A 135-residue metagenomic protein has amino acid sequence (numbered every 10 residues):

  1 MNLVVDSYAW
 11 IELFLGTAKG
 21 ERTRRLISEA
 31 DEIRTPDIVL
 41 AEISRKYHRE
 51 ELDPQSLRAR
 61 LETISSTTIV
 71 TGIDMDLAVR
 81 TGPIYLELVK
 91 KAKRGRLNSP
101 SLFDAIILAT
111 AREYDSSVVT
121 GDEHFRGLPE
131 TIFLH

Functional and structural regions predicted by a protein language model:
M1, A30-I33, S66-I69, R112-S117: Short active-site oxyanion
M1-T35, Y47-T63: Short, well-structured N-terminal submotif of metal-dependent ribonuclease cores
V5-D6, T35-P36, P100-S101, D122 (+1 more regions): Histidine- and aromatic-rich ligand-binding microenvironments
W10-I11, L40, F125-R126: A generic structural signal for short hydrophobic patches within well-formed alpha-helices
L13-F14, K46, T81, L128: Residues that scaffold the ATP/ADP-binding catalytic core of kinase and kinase-like folds
E42-E87: Active-site-proximal, substrate-binding regions of enzyme catalytic domains and RNA-binding/basic surfaces
V70-S117: Active-site neighborhoods of divalent-metal-dependent phosphate/nucleic-acid chemistry enzymes
L108-H135: Acidic, PIN/NYN-like endoribonuclease modules and their adjacent C-terminal/linker elements
